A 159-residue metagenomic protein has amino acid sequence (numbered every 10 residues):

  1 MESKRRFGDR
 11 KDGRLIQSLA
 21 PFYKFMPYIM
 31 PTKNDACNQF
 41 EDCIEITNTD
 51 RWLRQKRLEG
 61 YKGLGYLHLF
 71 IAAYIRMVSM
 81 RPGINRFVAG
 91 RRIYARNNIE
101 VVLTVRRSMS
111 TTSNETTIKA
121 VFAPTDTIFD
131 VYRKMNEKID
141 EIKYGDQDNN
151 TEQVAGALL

Functional and structural regions predicted by a protein language model:
M1-L159: C-terminal catalytic/motor cores of large multi-domain enzyme assemblies
